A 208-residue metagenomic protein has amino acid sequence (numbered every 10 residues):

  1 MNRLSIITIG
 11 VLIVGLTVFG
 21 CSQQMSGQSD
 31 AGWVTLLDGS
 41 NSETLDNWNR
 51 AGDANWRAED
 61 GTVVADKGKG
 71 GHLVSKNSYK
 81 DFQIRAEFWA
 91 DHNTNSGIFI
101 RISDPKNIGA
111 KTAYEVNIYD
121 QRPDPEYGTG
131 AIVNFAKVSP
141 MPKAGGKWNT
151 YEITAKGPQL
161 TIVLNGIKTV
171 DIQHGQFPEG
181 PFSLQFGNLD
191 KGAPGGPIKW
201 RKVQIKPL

Functional and structural regions predicted by a protein language model:
M1-I9: Bacterial N-terminal signal peptides that target proteins for export
T8-V18: Bacterial N-terminal signal peptides
C21-L208: Carbohydrate-interacting regions of secretory-pathway proteins
